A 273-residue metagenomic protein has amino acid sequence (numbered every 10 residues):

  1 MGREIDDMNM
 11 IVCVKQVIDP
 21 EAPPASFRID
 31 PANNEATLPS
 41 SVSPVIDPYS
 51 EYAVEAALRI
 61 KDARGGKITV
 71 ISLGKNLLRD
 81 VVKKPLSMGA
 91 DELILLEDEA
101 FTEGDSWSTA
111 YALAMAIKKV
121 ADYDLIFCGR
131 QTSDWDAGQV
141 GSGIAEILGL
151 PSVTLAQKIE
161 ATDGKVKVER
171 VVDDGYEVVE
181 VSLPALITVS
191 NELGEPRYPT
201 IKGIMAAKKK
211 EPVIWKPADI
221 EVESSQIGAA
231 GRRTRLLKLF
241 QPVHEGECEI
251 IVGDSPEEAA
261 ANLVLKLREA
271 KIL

Functional and structural regions predicted by a protein language model:
G2-L273: N-terminal glycine-rich FAD/FM-binding segment characteristic of electron-transfer flavoproteins
